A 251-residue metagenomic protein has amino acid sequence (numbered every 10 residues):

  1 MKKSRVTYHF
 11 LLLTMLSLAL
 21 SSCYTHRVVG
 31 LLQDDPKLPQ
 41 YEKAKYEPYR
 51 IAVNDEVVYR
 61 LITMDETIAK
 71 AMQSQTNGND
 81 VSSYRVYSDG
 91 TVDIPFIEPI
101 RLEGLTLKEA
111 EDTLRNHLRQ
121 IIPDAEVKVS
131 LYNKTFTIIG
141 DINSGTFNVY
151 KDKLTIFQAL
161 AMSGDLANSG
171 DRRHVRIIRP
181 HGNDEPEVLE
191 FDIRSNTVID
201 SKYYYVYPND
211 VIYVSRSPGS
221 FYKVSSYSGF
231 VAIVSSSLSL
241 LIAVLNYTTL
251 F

Functional and structural regions predicted by a protein language model:
M1-C23: Sec-dependent bacterial lipoprotein signal peptides
K2, C23-F251: Ser/Thr/Pro/Gly-biased, low-complexity, turn-/loop-rich segments that often occur immediately after N-terminal
